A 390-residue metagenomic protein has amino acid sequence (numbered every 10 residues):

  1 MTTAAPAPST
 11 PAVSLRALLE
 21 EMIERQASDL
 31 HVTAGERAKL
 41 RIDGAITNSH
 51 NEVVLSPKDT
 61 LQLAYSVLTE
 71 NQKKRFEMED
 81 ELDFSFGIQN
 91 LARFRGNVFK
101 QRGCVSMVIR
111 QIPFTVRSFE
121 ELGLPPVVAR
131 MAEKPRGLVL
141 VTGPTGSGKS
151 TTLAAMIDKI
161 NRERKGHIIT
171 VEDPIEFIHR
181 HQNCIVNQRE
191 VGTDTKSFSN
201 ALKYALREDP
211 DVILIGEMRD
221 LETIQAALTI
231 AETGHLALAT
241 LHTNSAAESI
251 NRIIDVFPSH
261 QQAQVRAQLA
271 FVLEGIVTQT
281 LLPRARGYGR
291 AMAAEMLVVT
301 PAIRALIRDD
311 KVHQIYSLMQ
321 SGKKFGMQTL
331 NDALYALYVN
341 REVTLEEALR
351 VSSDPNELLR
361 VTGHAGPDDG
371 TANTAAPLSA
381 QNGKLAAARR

Functional and structural regions predicted by a protein language model:
M1-R390: Short, flexible helix-loop junctions that flank or precede catalytic/ligand sites
